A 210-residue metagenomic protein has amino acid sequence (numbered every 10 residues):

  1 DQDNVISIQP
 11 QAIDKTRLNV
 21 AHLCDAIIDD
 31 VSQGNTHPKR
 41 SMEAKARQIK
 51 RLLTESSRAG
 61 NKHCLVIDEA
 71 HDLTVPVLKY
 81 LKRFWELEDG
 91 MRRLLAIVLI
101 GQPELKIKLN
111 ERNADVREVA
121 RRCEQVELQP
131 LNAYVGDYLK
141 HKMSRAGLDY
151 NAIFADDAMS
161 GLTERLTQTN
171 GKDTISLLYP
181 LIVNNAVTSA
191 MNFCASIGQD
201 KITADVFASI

Functional and structural regions predicted by a protein language model:
D1-S7, L18-N19, L23, Q33 (+1 more regions): Structured catalytic/translocation cores of nucleotide/phosphate-coupled proteins
D3-K15, N61-H63, Y80-R165: The catalytic "switch" region of P-loop NTPases
K15-R17, G34, K108-R112, T169-L177: Short, flexible/disordered intra-domain loops and linkers
R17-Y80, E88-R93, L131-V135, D149-E164 (+1 more regions): Mid-core helix/loop region of P-loop NTP-binding domains shared across ATPases and GTPases
I27-D30, K142, F193: ABC-type ATPase nucleotide-binding domain
T54, K82-E86, T188, N192: Surface-exposed alpha-helical segments enriched in charged/polar residues
H71-T74, L105-K106, T169: Short acidic, S/G/P-rich loop/turn micro-motifs used as interaction or catalytic elements
S144-I210: C-terminal alpha-helical "lid" subdomain
